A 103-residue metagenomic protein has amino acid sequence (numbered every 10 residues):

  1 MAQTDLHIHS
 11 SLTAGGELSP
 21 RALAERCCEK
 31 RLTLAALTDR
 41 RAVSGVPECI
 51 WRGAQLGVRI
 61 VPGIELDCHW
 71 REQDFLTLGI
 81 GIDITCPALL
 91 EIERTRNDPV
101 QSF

Functional and structural regions predicted by a protein language model:
M1-Q73: An N-terminally biased module of ancient metal coordination in phosphate/nucleic-acid-related enzymes
W51-F103: Extended substrate/RNA-proximal surfaces in nucleic-acid metabolism proteins
